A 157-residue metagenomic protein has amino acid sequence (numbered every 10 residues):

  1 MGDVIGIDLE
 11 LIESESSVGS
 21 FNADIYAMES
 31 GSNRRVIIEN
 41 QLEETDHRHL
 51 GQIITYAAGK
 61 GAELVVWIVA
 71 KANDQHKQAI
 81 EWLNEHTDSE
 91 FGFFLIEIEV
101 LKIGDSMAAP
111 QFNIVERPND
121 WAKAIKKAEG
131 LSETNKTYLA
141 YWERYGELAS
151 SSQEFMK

Functional and structural regions predicted by a protein language model:
M1-K157: Charged, terminal alpha-helix-loop-beta segments that serve as non-catalytic nucleic-acid engagement and/or assembly
